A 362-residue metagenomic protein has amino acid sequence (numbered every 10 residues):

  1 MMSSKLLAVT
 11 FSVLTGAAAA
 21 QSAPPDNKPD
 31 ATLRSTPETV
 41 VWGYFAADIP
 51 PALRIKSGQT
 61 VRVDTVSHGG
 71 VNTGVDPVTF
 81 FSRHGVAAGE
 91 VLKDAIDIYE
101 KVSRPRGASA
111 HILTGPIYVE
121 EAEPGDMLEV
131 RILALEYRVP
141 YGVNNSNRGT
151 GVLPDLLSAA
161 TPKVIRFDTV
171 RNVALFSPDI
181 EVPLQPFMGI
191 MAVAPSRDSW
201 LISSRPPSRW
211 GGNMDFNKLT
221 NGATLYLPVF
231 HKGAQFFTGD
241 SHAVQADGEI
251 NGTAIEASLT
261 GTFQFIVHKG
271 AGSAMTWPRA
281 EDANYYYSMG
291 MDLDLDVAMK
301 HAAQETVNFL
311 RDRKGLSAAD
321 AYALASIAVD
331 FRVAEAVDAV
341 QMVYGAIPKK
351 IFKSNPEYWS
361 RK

Functional and structural regions predicted by a protein language model:
M1-S3: N-terminal secretory signal peptides that target proteins for export/translocation
K5-A17: Bacterial N-terminal signal peptides
A18-S22: Boundary at the C-terminal end of the N-terminal hydrophobic targeting segment
P24-L53, T65-P116, R148, M188-S208 (+1 more regions): Mature, extracytoplasmic segments of signal peptide-bearing proteins
P25-D30, R34-V40, D48-R62, S67 (+7 more regions): Alpha/propeptide regions of enzymes that mature by internal proteolysis
R62-D64, D168, N172-R311, A328-V329 (+1 more regions): Active-site gating/interface segments in enzymes
H68-F80, L135-N145, G233-A243, A334-V337: Short, Lys/Arg- and Gly-enriched loop/turn segments at beta-strand edges
V91, I98-K101, R106-Y118, E129-T220: Intrinsically disordered, low-complexity linker/loop segments enriched in Gly/Pro and charged/polar residues
